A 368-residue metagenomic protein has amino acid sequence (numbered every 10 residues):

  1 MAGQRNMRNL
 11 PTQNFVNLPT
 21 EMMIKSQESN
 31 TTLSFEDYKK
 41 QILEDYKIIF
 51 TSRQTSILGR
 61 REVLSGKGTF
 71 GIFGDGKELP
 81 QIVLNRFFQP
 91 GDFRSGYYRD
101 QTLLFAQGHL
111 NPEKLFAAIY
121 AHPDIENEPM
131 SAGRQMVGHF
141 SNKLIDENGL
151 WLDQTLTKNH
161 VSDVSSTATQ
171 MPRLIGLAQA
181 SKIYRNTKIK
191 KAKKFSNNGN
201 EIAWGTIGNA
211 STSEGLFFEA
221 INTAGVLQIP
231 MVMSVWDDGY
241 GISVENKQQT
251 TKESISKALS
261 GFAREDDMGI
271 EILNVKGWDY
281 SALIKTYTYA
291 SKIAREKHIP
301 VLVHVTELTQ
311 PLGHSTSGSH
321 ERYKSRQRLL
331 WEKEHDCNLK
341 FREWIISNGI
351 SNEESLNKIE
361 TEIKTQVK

Functional and structural regions predicted by a protein language model:
M1-L110: N-terminal amphipathic, basic-rich helices that act as targeting or association modules
A2-E21, K292-K368: Glycine/aspartate-rich loop-and-adjacent alpha/beta segment that forms the canonical ThDP
I24-S26, R61-L64, G91-G96, S234-G239 (+5 more regions): Short acidic (Asp/Glu) and glycine-rich catalytic loops that position anionic groups and cofactors
G59-R60, E128, K188-K193, H298-L302 (+1 more regions): Flexible, glycine/charged-enriched surface loops at secondary-structure junctions
R61-I229, S234, E245-F262, D267-G269: Cofactor-binding active-site loop characterized by glycine-rich and histidine/acidic residues
Q179-R185, S196-G199, K252-Y289, E334-E362: Conserved thiamine diphosphate
S234-V235, L273-K276, L302-T306: Short, conserved beta-strand edge motifs with alternating hydrophobic and charged residues
D238-N246, M268-K276, E321-L330, S355-I359: Short beta-alpha connecting loops at secondary-structure transitions that line or flank enzyme active sites
